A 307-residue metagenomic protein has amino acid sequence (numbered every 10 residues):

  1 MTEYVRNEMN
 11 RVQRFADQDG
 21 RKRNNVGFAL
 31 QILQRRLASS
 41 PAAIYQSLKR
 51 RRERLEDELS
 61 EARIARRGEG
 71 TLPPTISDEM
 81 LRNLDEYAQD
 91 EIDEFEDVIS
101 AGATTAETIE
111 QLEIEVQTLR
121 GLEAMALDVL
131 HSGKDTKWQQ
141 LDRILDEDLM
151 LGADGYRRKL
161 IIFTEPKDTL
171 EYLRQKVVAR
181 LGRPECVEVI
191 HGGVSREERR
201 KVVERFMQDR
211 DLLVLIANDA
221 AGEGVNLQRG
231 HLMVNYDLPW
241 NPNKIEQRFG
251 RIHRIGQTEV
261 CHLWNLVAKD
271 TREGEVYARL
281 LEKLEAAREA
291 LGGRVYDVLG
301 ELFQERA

Functional and structural regions predicted by a protein language model:
M1-G121, R306-A307: Inter-lobe connector of SF1/SF2 helicase motors
Y4-R6, N10-D17, R21-K22, S132-E165 (+1 more regions): Conserved interdomain hinge at the start of the Helicase C-terminal
S47-E56, T164-H191: Conserved helicase motor "Helicase C" RecA-like lobe of SF1/SF2 P-loop NTPases
E171-R174, L215-H231, F249-Q257: SF2 helicase motor core recognition
P184-N218: Conserved helicase ATPase core of P-loop NTP-dependent helicases/translocases
V225-L238, H262-N265: A short beta-strand element within the Helicase C-terminal
N241-L263, L280: Conserved SF2 helicase motif VI
E259-A307: C-terminal accessory region of SF2 helicases/translocases
